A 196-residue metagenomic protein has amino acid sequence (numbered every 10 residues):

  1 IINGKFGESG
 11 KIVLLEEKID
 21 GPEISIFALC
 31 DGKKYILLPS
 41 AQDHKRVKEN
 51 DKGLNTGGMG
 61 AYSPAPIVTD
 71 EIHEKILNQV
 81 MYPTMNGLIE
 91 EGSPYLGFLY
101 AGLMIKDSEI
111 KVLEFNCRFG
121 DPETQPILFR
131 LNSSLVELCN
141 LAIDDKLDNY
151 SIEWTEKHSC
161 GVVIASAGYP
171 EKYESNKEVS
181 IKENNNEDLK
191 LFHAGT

Functional and structural regions predicted by a protein language model:
I1-Q125: Internal nucleotide-binding/catalytic subdomain
G53, Y62-P66, N186-T196: Glycine-rich phosphate/nucleotide-binding loop
L77-L99, N116-L189, A194: Active-site "cap" helix and flanking loop/linker of ATP-utilizing ligase/carboxylase catalytic domains
